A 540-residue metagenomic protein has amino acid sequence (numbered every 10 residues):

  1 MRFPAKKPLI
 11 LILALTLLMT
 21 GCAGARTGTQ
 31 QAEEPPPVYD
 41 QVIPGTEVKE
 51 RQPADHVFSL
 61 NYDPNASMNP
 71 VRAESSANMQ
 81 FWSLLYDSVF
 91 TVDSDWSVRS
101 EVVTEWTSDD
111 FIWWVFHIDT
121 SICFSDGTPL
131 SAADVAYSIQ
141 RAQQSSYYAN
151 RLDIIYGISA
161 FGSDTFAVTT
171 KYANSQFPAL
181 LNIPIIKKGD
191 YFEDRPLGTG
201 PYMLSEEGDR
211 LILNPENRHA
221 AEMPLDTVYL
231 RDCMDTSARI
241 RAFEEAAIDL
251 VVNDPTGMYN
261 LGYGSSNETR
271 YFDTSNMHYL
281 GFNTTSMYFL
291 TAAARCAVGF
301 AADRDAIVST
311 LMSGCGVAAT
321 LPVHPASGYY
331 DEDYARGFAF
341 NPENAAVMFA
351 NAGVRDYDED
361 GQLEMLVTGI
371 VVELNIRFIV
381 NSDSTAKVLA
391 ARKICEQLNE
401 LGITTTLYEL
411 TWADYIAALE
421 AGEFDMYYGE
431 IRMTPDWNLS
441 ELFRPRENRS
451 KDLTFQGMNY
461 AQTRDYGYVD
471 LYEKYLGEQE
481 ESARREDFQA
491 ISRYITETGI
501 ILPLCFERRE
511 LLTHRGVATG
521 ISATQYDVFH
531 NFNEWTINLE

Functional and structural regions predicted by a protein language model:
P4, L60-D109, Q140: N-terminal lobe/hinge region of extracytoplasmic solute-binding protein
A23-Q31: Bacterial lipoprotein signal-peptidase II cleavage site
A54-P64, W113-F116, F166-V168, G200-S205 (+4 more regions): Short, well-ordered beta-strand elements
S76, S94, T170-A238, P342-E343 (+2 more regions): Gly/Pro-rich hinge or "lid" segments in bacterial periplasmic/extracellular proteins
T104-S146, Y288: Aromatic- and charge-enriched surface segment that lines or borders ligand/interaction sites
I212, L290-E396: Append "and occasionally in soluble cytosolic enzymes with long acidic Gly/Pro-rich linkers
E216-L261, T404-T406: Ligand-site clamp/hinge motif
A301-E332, A386-C395, E420-E540: Detector for C-terminal structural segments
